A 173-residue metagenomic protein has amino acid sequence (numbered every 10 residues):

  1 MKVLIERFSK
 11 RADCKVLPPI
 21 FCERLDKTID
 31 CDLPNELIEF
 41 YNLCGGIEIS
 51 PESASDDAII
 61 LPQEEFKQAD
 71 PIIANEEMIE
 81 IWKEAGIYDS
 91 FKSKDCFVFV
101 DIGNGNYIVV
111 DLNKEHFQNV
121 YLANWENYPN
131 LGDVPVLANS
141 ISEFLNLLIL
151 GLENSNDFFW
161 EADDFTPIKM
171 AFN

Functional and structural regions predicted by a protein language model:
M1-N106, W160-N173: A surface-exposed partner-binding patch
T28, E115-H116: A short, structured loop/turn motif at beta-sheet edges
V100-I102, N113, W125, S140: Structured loops at beta-to-helix junctions and adjacent beta-edge loops in soluble globular domains
N106-K114: Broad, structure-driven detector of short, well-ordered beta-strand segments within folded domains
V109, V120, G132: Short acidic, gly/pro-rich beta-turn/loop elements at beta-sheet edges and active-site/ligand-binding grooves
F117-N124: Short aromatic-glycine-(Arg/Gly/Cys) micro-motifs in beta-strand/loop hairpins
N124-L152: Compact, glycine/acidic-enriched structural inserts
